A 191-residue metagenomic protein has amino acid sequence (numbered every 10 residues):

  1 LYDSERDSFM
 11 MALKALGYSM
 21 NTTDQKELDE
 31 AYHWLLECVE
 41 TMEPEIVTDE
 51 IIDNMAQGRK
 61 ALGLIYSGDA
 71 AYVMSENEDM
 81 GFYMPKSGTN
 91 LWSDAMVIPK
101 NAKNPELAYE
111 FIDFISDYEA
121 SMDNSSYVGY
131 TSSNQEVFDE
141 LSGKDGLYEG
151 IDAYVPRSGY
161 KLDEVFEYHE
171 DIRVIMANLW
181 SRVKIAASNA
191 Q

Functional and structural regions predicted by a protein language model:
L1-R59: Extracytoplasmic ligand-binding site segments that recognize negatively charged/polar headgroups
L13-Y18, L36-E40, A56, K60 (+4 more regions): Sec-exported extracytoplasmic/periplasmic mature domains
D29-E37, E76-K100: Periplasmic-binding protein-like
I51-N54, A70, A108, S121: Short, hydrophobic alpha-helical packing/hinge segments within bilobed ligand-binding/sensory domains
D53, P156-Q191: Conserved C-terminal helix/tail region of periplasmic/extracytoplasmic solute-binding proteins
A56, L62-D79: A ligand-binding cleft/hinge motif common to bilobed small-molecule-binding domains
N90, P99-Y160: Mature extracytoplasmic/periplasmic domains
